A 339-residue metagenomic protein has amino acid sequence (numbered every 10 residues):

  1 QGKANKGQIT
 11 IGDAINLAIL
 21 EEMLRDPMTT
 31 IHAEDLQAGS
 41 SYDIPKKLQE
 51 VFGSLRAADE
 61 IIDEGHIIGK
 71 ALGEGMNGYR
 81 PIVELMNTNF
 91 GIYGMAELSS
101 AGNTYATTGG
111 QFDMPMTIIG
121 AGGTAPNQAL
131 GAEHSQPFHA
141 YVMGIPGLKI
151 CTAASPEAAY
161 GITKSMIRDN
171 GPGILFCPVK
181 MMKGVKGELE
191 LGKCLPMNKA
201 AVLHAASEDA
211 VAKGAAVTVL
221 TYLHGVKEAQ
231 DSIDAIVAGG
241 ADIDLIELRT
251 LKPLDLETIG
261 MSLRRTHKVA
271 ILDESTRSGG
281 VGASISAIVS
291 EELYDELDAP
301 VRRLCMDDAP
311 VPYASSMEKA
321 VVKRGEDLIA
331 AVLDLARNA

Functional and structural regions predicted by a protein language model:
Q1-P172, M181, K319: Thiamine diphosphate
A38-V51, F112-M114, G120, A125-N127 (+1 more regions): Thiamine diphosphate
L175: Non-catalytic, usually N-terminal nucleic-acid engagement modules in DNA/RNA processing proteins
